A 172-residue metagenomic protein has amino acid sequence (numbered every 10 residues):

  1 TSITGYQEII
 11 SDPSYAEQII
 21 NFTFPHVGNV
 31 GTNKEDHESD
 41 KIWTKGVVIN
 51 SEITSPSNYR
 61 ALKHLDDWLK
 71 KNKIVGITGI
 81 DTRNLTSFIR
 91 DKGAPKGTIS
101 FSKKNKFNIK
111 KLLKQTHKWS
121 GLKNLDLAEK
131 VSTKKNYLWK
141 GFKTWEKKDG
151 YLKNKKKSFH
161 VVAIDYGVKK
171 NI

Functional and structural regions predicted by a protein language model:
T1-I172: RNA-binding accessory domains that recognize and position tRNA/RNA substrates
